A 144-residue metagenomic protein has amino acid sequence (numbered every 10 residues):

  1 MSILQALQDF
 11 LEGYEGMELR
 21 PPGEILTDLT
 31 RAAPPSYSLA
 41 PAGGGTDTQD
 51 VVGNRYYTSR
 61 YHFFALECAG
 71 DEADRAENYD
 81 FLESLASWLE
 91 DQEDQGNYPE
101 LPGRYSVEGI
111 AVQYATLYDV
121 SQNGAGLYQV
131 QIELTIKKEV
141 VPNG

Functional and structural regions predicted by a protein language model:
M1-D28, G43-G144: Charged, amphipathic alpha-helical segments and their flanking helix caps
A32-S36: Extended compositionally biased segments used for macromolecular assembly or nucleic-acid engagement
A40: Glycine-rich loop at the start of a catalytic domain that most often binds anionic cofactors/ligands
